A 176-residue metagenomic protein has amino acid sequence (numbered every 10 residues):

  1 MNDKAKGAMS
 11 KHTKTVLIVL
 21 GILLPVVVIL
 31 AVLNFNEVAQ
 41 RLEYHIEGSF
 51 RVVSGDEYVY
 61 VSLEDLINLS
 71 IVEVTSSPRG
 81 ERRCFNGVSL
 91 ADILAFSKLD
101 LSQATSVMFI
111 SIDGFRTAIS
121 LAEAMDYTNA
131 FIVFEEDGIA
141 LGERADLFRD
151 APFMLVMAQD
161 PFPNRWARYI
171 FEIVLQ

Functional and structural regions predicted by a protein language model:
N2-Q176: N-terminal intrinsically disordered, low-complexity segments enriched in P/E/S/T
